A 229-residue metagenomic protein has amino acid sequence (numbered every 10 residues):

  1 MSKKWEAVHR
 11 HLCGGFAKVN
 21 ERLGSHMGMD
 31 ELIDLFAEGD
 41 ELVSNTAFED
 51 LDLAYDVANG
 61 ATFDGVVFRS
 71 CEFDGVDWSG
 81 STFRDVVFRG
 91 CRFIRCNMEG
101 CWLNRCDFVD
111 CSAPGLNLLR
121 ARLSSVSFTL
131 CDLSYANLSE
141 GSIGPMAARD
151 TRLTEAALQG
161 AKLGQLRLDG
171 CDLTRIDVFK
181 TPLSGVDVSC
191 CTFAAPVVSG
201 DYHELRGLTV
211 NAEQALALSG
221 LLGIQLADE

Functional and structural regions predicted by a protein language model:
K3-A7, G14-E229: Tandem repeat scaffolds
